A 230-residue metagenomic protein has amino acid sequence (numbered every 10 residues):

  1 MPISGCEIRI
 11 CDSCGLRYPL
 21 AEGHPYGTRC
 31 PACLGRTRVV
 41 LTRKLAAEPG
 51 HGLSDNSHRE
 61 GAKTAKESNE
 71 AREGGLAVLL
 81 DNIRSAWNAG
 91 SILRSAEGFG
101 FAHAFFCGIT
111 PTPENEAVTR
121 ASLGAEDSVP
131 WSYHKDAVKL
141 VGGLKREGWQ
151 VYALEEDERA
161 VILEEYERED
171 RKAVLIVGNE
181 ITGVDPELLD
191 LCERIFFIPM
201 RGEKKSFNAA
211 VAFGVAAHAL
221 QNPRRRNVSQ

Functional and structural regions predicted by a protein language model:
M1-Q230: Post-transcriptional modification and biogenesis factors for structured RNAs of the translation apparatus
